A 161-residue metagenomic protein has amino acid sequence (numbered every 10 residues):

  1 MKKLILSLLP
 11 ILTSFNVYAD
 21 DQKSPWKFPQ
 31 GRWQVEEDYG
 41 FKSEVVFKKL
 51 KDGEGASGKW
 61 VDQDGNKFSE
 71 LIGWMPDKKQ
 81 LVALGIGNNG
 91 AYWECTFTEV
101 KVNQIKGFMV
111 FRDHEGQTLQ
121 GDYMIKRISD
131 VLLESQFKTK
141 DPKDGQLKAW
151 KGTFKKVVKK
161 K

Functional and structural regions predicted by a protein language model:
M1-L4: Positively charged n-region of N-terminal signal peptides that target proteins for export
A19-R32: N-terminal helix-cap/turn-to-beta initiation motif at the start of protein domains
R32-K67, G145-K148: Short, solvent-exposed loop/hinge segments that bridge or flank secondary-structure elements
W33-E36, S57-Q63, A83-I86, G107-D113 (+1 more regions): Short beta-strand segments that buttress and anchor functional surface loops
E44-K49, S69-W74, W93-E99, M109 (+3 more regions): Hydrophobic/aromatic beta-strand elements that line small-molecule binding cavities or substrate pockets in beta-rich
L132-K161: Edge beta-strand at a domain terminus
